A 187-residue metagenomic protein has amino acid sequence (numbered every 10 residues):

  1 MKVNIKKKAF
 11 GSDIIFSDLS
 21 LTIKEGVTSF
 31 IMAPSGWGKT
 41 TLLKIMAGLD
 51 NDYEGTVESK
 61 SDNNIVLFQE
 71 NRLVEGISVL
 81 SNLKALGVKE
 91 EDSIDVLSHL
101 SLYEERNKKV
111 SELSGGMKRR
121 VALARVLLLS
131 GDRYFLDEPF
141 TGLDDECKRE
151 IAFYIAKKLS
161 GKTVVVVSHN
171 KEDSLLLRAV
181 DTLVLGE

Functional and structural regions predicted by a protein language model:
A47: Helix-to-loop junction immediately C-terminal to a conserved catalytic motif
G76-D92: Q-loop/switch helix immediately C-terminal to the Walker
E90-E105: Conserved ABC ATPase "signature" region
K109, E138-P139: Walker B catalytic motif
K109-L113, M117: Conserved ABC ATPase signature
L123: Hydrophobic anchor residue at the start of the ABC signature
D137, D144: ABC-family nucleotide-binding domains
